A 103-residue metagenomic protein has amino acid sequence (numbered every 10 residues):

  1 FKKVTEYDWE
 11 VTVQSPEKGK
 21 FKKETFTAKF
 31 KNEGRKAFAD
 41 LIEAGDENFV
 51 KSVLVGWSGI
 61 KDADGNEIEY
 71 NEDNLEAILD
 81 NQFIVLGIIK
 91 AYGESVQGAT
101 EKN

Functional and structural regions predicted by a protein language model:
F1-L41: Short, charged/polar N-terminal "headpieces" of proteins
F1-S15, W57-E69, Y92: A broad "ordered helical/assembly scaffold" signature
K18, E33, A44, V55-S58 (+4 more regions): Feature targets compositionally biased, intrinsically disordered low-complexity regions with long contiguous runs
T27-D62, E69-D73: Cystatin/cathelin-like cysteine-protease inhibitor module
D64-N103: C-terminal charged interaction modules
